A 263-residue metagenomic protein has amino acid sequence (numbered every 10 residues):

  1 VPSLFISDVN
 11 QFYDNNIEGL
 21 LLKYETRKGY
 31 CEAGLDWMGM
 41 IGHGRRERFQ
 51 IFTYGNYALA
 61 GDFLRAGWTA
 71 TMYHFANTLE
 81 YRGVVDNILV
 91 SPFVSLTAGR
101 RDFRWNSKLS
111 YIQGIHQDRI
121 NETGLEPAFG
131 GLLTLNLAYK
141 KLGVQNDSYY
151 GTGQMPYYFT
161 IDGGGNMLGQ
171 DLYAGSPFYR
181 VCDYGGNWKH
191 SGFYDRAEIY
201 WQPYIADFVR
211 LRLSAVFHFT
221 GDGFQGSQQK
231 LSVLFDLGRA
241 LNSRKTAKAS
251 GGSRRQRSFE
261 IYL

Functional and structural regions predicted by a protein language model:
V1-N56, T69-A76: Surface-exposed coil loops of outer-membrane beta-barrel proteins
Y30-E32, M38, F52-L263: Exposed, low-structure sequence patches enriched in small/polar residues
